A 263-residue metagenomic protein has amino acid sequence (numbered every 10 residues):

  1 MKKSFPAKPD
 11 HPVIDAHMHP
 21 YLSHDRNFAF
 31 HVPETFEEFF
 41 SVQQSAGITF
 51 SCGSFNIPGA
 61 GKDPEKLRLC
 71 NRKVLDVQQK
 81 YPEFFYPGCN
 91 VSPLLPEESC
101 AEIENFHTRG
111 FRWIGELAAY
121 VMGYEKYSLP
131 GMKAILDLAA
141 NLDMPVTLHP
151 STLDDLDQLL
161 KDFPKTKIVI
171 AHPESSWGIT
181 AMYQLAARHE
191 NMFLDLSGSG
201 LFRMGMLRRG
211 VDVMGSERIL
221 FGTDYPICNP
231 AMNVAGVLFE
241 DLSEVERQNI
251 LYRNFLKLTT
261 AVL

Functional and structural regions predicted by a protein language model:
M1-A29, N71-N90, E190-F193: Mobile, glycine- and charge-enriched loop segments and immediately flanking short secondary-structure elements within
M1-P20, D25, V32-F50, S216-R218 (+1 more regions): Mid-to-C-terminal alpha-helical segments outside catalytic/metal-binding sites
H17, Q43, V74, Q78 (+8 more regions): Conserved, mostly hydrophobic/aromatic
M18-P20, F55-N56, C89-P93, G115-A118 (+4 more regions): A cross-domain feature marking catalytic cores of carbohydrate-active enzymes and several ubiquitous metabolic/repair
H19, E37-K62, F84-N90, R112-E116: Divalent metal-dependent hydrolysis catalytic cores, especially in the metallo-beta-lactamase
D25-E34, G59-L69, S92-S99, M122-S128 (+4 more regions): Acidic-and-aromatic substrate-binding clefts and catalytic sites of carbohydrate-active enzymes
E65-P145: Active-site gating/metal-coordination segments in enzymes
R112-W113, K126-L220: Catalytic pocket-lining loop regions of alpha/beta-barrel enzymes, especially the amidohydrolase/enolase/GH5 lineages
